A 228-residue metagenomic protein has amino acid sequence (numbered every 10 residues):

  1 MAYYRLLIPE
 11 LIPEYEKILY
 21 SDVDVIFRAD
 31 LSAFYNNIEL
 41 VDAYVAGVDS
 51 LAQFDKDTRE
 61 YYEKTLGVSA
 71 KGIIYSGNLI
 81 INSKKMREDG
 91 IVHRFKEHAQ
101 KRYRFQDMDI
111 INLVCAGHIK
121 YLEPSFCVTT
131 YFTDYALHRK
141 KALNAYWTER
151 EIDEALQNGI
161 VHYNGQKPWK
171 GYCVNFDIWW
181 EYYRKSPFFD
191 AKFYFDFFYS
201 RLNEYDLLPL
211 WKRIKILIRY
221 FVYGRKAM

Functional and structural regions predicted by a protein language model:
M1-A2, R104: A conditional alpha-helix N-cap/helix-loop micro-motif detector
A2-F54, I73, I80-I81: GT-A fold catalytic core of metal-dependent nucleotide-sugar glycosyltransferases, centered on the diacidic
A2-Y4, D57-G67, L143-A145: Short acidic (Asp/Glu) patches
D22-I26, K56-E60, A99-K101, L137-A142: A short linear-motif detector with a strong N-terminal bias
D30-L31, K56, G90, Y172: Short glycine-/acidic-enriched loop or helix-start segments at secondary-structure transitions that form or flank
A43-L66, N175-Y183, L217: A short, conserved beta-to-alpha structural element at the edge of catalytic cores that scaffolds binding
L66-N78: A recurrent flexible, glycine/aromatic-enriched loop bordering the glycosyltransferase active site that acts as
S76, I81-M228: A glycosyltransferase accessory/donor-loop signature
